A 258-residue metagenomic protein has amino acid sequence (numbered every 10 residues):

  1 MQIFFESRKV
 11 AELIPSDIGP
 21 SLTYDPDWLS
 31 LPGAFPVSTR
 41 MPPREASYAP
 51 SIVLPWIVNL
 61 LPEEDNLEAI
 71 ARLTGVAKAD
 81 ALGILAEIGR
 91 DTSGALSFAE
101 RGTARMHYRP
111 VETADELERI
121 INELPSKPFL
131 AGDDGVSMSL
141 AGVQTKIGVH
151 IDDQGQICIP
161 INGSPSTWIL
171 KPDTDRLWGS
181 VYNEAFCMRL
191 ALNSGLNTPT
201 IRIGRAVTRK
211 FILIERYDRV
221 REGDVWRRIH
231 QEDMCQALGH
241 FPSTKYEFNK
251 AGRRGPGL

Functional and structural regions predicted by a protein language model:
M1-L258: Phosphate/dinucleotide-binding and metal-coordinating scaffold of catalytic cores in nucleotide-dependent enzymes
